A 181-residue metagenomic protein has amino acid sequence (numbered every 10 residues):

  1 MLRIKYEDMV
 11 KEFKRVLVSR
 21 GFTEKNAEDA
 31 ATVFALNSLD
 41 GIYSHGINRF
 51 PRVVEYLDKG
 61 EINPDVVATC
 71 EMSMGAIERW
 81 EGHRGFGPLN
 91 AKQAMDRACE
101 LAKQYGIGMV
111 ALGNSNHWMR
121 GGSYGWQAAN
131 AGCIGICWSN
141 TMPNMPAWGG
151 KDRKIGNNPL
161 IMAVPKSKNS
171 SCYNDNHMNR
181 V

Functional and structural regions predicted by a protein language model:
M1-R20: Generic N-terminal amphipathic, Lys/Arg-enriched alpha-helix
L2-K5, F22-N48, I62-S73: N-terminal glycine-rich anion-binding loops that anchor highly charged ligand groups
G46-C99: Active-site cofactor/substrate anionic-group-binding motifs, chiefly glycine- and Lys/Arg-rich phosphate-binding loops
K59, W126-G135, K151-N158: A glycine- and small-aliphatic-rich helix-loop capping segment at beta-alpha/alpha-beta transitions that lines
C70-S73, A102-Q104, A129, D152-G156 (+1 more regions): Solvent-exposed alpha-helices and their adjacent loops that cap or buttress functional pockets in soluble metabolic
K92, D96, E100-W138: A glycine-rich phosphate/pyrophosphate-binding beta-strand-loop-alpha-helix module
M145-V181: Phosphate/diphosphate-binding glycine-rich loops and adjacent basic-rich segments that engage nucleotide
